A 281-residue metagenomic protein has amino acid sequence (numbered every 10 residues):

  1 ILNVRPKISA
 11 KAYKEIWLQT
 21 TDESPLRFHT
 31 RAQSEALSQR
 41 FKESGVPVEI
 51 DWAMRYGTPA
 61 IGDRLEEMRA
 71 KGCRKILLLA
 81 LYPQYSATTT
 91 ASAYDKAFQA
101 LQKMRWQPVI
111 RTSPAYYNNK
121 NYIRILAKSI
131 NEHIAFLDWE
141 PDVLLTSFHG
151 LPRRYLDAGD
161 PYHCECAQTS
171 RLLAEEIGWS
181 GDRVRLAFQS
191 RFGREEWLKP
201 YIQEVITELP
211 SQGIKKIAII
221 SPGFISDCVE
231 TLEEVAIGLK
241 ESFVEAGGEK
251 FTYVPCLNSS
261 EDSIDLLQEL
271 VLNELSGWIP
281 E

Functional and structural regions predicted by a protein language model:
I1-E281: Active-site-proximal alpha-helix that buttresses catalytic centers in soluble enzyme cores
